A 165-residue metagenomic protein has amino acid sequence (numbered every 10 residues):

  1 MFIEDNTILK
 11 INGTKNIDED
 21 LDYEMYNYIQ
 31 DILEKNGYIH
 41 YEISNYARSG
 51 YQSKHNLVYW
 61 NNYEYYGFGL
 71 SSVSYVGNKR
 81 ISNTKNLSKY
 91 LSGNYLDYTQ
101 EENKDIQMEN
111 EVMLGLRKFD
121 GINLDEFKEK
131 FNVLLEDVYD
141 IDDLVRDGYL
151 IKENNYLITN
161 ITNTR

Functional and structural regions predicted by a protein language model:
M1-F131: C-terminal scaffold of the Radical SAM
E42, V145-N155: A short, conserved structural fragment
N45, Y139-D140, N155-L157: Proline- and acidic/polar-enriched loop/turn elements at helix boundaries
Y51, W60, D142, L150-I151: A generic structural signal for short, solvent-exposed coil/turn residues that cap or connect secondary-structure
H55, L134, Y149-L150, N163: Charge-rich, low-complexity amphipathic helices in intrinsically disordered tails/linkers adjacent to domains
F131-R146: Short amphipathic alpha-helical interaction segments
N154-R165: Accessory beta->alpha helical hairpin/"wing" motif in late/C-terminal subdomains of nucleic-acid enzymes
